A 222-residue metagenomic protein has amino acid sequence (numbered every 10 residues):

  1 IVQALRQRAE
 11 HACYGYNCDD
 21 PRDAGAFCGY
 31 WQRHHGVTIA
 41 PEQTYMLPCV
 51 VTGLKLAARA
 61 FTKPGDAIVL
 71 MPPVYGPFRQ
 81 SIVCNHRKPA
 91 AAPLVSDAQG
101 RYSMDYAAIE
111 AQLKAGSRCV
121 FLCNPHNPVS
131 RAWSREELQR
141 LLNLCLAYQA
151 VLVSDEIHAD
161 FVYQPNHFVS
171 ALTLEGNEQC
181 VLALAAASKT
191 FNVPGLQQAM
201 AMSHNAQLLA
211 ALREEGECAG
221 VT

Functional and structural regions predicted by a protein language model:
I1-C49, L56, A108: N-terminal small-domain helix-loop-helix segment of the aminotransferase-like
I39-T44, P64-A67, E178-V181: Short acidic capping loops at alpha-helix termini that bridge into adjacent secondary structure
R59-L122, R135: PLP-dependent aminotransferase-like
D66, R87, A147-V151, N177-Q179: A short helix->loop->beta-strand "cap" motif at the edges of active sites that frequently abuts
F78, L141, A171: Aromatic/hydrophobic pocket-lining residues that form π-stacking "cages" and hydrophobic walls in ligand
S96-Q164: Active-site phosphate-binding strand-loop segment of PLP-dependent enzymes
C180-T222: PLP-dependent aminotransferase class I/II
